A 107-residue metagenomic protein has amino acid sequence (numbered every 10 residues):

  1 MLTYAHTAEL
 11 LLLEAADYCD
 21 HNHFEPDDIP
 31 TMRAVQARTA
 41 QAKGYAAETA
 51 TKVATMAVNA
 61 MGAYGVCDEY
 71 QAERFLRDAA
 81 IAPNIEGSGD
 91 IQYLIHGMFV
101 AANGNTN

Functional and structural regions predicted by a protein language model:
M1-N107: Alpha-helical interface subdomain recognition
